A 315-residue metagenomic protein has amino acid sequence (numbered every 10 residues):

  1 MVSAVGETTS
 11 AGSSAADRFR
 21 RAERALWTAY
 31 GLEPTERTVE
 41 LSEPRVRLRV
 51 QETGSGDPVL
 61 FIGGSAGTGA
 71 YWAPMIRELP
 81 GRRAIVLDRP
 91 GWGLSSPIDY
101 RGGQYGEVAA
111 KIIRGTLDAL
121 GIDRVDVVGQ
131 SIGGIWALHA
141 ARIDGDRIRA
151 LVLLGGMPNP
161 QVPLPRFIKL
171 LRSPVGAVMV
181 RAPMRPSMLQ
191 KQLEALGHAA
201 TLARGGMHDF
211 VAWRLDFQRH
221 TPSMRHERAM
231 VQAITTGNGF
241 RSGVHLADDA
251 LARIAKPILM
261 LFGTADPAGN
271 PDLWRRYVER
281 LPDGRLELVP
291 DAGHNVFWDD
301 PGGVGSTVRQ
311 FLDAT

Functional and structural regions predicted by a protein language model:
M1-V59, P80-R82, I122-D123, R309 (+1 more regions): Alpha/beta-hydrolase fold catalytic core
R49-S96: Conserved HGGG/HGGXW glycine-rich cap/lid loop of the alpha/beta-hydrolase fold
V86-I132, S306: Active-site loop/oxyanion-hole signature of alpha/beta-hydrolase fold enzymes
R142, R149-M184: Flexible "cap/lid" loop of the alpha/beta hydrolase fold
V162, P183-A250: Conserved alpha/beta-hydrolase catalytic His-Asp/Glu region
I254, M260-F262: Short beta-strand/loop motif that positions the catalytic acidic residue of the alpha/beta-hydrolase fold
T264-G269: Acidic catalytic loop of the alpha/beta-hydrolase fold
A292-P301, G305: Catalytic histidine-centered segment of alpha/beta-hydrolase-like enzymes
